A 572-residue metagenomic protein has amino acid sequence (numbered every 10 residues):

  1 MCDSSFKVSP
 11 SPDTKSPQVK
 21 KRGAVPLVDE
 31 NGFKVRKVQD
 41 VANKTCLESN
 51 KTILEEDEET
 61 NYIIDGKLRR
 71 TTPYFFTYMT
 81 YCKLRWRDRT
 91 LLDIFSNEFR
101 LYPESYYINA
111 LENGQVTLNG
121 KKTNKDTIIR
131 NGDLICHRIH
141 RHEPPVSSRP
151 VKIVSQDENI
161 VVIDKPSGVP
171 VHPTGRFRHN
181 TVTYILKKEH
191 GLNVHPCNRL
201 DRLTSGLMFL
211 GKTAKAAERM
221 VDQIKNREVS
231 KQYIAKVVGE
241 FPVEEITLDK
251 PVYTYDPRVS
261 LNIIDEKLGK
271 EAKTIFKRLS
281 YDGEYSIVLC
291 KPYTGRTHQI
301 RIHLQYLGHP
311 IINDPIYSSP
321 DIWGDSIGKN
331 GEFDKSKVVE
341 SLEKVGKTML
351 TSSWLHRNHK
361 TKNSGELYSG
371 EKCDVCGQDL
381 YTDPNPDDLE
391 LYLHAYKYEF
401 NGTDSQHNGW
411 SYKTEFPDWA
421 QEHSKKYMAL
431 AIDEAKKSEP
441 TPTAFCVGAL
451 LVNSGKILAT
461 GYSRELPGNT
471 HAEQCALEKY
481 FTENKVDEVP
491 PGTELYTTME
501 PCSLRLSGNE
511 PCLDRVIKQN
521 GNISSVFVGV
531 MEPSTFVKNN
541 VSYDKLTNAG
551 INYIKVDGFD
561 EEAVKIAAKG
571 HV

Functional and structural regions predicted by a protein language model:
C2-E422: RNA pseudouridine synthases
E245-Y253, V541-Y543, K565-V572: Short, surface-exposed amphipathic charged segments that create phosphate/polyanion-binding patches used for binding
C290, L450, E494-T497: Extended hydrophobic secondary-structure segments that form protein cores and membrane-embedded regions
H423-T443: Short, basic/aromatic recognition patches
E439-E465: RNase H-like nuclease fold core
A459-K565: Zn2+-dependent cytidine deaminase-like catalytic core
